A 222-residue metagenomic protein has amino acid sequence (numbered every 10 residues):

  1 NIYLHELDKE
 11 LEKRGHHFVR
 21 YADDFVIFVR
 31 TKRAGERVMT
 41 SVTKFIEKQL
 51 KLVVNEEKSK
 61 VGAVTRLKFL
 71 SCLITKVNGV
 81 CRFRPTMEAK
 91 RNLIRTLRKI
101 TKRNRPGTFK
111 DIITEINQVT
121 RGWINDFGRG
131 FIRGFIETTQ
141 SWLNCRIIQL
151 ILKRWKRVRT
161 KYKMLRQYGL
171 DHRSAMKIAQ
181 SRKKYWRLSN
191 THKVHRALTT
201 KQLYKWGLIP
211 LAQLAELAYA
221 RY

Functional and structural regions predicted by a protein language model:
N1-Y222: Non-catalytic terminal/accessory segments
